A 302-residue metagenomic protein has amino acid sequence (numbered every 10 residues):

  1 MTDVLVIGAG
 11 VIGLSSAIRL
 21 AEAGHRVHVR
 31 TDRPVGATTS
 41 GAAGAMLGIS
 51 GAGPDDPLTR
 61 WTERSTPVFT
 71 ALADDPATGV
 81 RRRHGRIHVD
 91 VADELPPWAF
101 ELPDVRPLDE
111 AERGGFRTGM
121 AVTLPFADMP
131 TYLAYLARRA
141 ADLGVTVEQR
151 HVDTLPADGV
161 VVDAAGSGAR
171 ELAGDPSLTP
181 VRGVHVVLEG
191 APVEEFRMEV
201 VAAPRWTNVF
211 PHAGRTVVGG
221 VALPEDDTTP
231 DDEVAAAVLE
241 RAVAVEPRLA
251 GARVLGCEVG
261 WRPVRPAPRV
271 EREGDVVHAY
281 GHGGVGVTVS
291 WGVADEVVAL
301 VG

Functional and structural regions predicted by a protein language model:
D3-H28: N-terminal Rossmann-like FAD-binding beta1-loop-alpha1 element of flavoenzymes
E22-G41: Glycine-rich FAD pyrophosphate-binding loop
H28-R30, T146-R150, L255: General small-molecule cofactor/ligand-binding pocket signal
A43-R64: N-terminal glycine-rich dinucleotide-binding loop that anchors FAD/FMN and/or NAD(P) in oxidoreductases
P67-D142, R265: Flavin (FAD/FMN) cofactor-binding and adjacent substrate-gating region of FAD-dependent oxidoreductase domains
A71, V193, A213, L223-R262: Flavin-binding catalytic cores
H84, H88-E94, L239-G302: Flavin (FAD/FMN) cofactor-binding core of flavoprotein oxidoreductases
T123-R205, G214, E225-D227, E233-R241: Predominantly flavin-linked oxidoreductase catalytic cores and closely associated redox partners
